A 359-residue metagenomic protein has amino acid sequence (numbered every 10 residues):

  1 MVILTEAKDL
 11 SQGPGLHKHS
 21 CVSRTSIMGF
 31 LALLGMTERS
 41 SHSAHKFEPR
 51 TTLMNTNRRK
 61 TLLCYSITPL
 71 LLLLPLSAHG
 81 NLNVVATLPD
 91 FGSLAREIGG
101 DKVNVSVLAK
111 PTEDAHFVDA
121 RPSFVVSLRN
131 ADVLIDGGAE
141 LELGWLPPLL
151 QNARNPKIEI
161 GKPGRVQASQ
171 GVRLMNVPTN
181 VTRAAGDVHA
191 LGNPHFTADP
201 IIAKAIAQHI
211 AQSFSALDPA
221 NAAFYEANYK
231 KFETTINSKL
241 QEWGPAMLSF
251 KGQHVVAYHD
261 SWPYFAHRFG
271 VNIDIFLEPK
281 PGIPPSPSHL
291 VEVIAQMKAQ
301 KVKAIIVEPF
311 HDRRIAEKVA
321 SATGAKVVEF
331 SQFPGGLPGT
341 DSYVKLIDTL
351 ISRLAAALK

Functional and structural regions predicted by a protein language model:
V2-T5: Extreme N-terminal basic, low-complexity initiation segments that serve as generic localization/processing leaders
K8-H19, R24-T25, G35-M36, P49-R50 (+1 more regions): A cross-taxon signal for low-complexity, glycine/charged-rich
N55-I67: Bacterial N-terminal signal peptides that target proteins for export
L73-P75: N-terminal signal peptide c-region/cleavage motif recognized by signal peptidases
G80-K359: Extracytoplasmic metal-acquisition and chelation regions
